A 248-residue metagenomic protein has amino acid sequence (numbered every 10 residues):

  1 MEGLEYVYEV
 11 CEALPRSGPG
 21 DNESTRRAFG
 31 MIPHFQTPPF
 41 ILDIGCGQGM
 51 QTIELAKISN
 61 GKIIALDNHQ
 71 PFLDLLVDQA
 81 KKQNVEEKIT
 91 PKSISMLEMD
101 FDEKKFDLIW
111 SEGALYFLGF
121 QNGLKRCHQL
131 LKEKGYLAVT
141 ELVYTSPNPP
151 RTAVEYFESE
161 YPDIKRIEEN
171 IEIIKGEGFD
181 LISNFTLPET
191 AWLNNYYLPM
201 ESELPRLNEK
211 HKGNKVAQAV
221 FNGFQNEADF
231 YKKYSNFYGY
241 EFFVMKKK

Functional and structural regions predicted by a protein language model:
P19-T37: Conserved alpha-helix/loop element of class I SAM-dependent methyltransferases that forms part of the SAM/SAH-binding
L42, M50-E98: Class I SAM-dependent methyltransferase SAM/SAH-binding core
L97-L108: A short acidic, Gly/Pro-enriched loop at the edge of an enzyme's catalytic core that lines a small-molecule cofactor
L108-Q121: A short SAM/SAH-binding and catalytic strip from SAM-dependent methyltransferases
N122-Y136: A short glycine-rich, Lys/Arg-flanked "PGG" loop and its adjoining helix->strand segment in the class I
L142-Y161: Short, glycine-/aromatic-enriched active-site segment of Class I SAM-dependent methyltransferases
D163-G178: Short alpha-helix
F185-K248: Conserved Class I S-adenosyl-L-methionine
